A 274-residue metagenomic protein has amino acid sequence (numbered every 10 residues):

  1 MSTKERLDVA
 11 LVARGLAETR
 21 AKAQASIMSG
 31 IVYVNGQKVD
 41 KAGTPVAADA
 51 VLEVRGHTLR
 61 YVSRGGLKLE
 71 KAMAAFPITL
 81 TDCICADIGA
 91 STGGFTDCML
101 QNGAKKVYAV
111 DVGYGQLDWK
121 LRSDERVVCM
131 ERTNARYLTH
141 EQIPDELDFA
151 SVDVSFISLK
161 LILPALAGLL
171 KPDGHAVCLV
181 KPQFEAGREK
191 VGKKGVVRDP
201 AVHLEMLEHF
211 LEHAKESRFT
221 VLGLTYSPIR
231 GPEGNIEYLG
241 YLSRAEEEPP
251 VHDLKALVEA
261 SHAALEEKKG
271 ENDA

Functional and structural regions predicted by a protein language model:
M1-A48, I84-C85: A basic, amphipathic helix-loop patch mediating RNA/tRNA/ribosome contacts
T81-S91: Conserved class I S-adenosyl-L-methionine
G93-G94, G115: Glycine-rich SAM-binding Motif I of class I
C98-K106: Conserved S-adenosyl-L-methionine
Y108-L161: S-adenosyl-L-methionine
K160-V177: A short glycine-rich, Lys/Arg-flanked "PGG" loop and its adjoining helix->strand segment in the class I
P182-D199: Short, glycine-/aromatic-enriched active-site segment of Class I SAM-dependent methyltransferases
I236, Y241-A274: Flexible, glycine-/basic-rich loop-and-beta segments that form/coincide with the SAM-dependent methyltransferase
